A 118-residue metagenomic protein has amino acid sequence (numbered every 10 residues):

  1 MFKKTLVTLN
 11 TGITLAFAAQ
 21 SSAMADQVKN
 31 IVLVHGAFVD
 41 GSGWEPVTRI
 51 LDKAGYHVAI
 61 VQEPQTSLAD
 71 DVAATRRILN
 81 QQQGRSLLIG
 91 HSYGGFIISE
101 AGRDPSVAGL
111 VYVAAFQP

Functional and structural regions predicted by a protein language model:
M1-K4: Positively charged n-region of N-terminal signal peptides that target proteins for export
T8-A18: Bacterial N-terminal signal peptides
A16, S22-A25: Glycine-centered signal
A16-F17, T48, Q83, D104: Residues in and immediately flanking transmembrane alpha helices
A19, V72-R77, G94-S99: A generic local structural motif
M24-G84: Active-site catalytic motif of lipid deacylating hydrolases and related acyltransferases
G84-P118: Conserved hydrolase catalytic core segment
